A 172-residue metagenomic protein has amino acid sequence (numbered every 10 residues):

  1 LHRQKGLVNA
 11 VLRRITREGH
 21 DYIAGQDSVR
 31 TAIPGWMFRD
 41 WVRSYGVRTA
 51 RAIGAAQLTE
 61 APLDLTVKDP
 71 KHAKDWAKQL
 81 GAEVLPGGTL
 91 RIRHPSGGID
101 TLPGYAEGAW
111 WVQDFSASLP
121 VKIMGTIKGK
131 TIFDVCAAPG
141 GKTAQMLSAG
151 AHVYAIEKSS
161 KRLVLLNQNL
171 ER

Functional and structural regions predicted by a protein language model:
L1-R172: S-adenosylmethionine
